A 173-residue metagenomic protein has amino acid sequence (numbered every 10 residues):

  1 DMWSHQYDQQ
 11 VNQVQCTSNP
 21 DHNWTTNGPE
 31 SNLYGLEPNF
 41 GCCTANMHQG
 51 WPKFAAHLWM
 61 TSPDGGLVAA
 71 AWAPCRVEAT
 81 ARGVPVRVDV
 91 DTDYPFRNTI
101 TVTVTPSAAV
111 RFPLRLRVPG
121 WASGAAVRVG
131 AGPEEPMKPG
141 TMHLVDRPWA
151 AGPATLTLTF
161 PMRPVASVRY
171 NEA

Functional and structural regions predicted by a protein language model:
D1-V118, A126, M137-K138: Aromatic (Trp/Tyr) and acidic
A69, F160-A173: Glycine/proline-rich low-complexity spacer/linker segments in large multi-domain proteins
P106, G120, M162-P164: Beta-strand elements of well-folded, non-transmembrane domains
L116, L156-L158: Hydrophobic, well-ordered secondary-structure elements that form the walls of internal hydrophobic environments
V118-G120, W149: A generic beta-sheet turn/junction motif
A122-D146, A166-E172: Solvent-exposed beta-strand/loop surfaces of large extracellular or lumenal domains
A151-T155: Extracellular Ig-like/FN3 beta-sandwich strand-entry sites
